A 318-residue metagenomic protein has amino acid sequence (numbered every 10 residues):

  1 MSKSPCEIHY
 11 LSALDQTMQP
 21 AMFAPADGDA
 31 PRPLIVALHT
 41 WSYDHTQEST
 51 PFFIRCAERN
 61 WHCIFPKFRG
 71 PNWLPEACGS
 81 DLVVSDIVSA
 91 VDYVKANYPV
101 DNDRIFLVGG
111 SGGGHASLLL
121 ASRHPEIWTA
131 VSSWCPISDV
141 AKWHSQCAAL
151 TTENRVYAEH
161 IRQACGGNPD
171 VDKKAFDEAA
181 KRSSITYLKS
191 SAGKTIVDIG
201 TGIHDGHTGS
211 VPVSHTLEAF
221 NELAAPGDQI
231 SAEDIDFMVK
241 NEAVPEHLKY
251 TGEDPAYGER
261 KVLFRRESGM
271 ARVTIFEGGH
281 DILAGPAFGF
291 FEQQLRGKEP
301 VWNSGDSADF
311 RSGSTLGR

Functional and structural regions predicted by a protein language model:
M1-G28: N-terminal cap/lid segment of alpha/beta-hydrolase-fold proteins
D29-R32, A37-E76, V140-A141, H207-G209: Short substrate-entry loop that stabilizes the transition state in hydrolases
S42, Q47, T129-A130, P136-I137 (+2 more regions): Mobile cap/lid helix-loop segments that gate and shape the active-site cleft of serine hydrolases
C78-Y98: Alpha/beta-hydrolase active-site loop
P99-S111: Alpha/beta-hydrolase fold nucleophile elbow
G114-P125: Short glycine-enriched nucleophile-adjacent loop and the immediately C-terminal alpha-helix near the catalytic center
P169, I203-S268: Active-site-adjacent alpha-helix of alpha/beta-hydrolase-fold enzymes
I199-T201: Short beta-strand/loop motif that positions the catalytic acidic residue of the alpha/beta-hydrolase fold
